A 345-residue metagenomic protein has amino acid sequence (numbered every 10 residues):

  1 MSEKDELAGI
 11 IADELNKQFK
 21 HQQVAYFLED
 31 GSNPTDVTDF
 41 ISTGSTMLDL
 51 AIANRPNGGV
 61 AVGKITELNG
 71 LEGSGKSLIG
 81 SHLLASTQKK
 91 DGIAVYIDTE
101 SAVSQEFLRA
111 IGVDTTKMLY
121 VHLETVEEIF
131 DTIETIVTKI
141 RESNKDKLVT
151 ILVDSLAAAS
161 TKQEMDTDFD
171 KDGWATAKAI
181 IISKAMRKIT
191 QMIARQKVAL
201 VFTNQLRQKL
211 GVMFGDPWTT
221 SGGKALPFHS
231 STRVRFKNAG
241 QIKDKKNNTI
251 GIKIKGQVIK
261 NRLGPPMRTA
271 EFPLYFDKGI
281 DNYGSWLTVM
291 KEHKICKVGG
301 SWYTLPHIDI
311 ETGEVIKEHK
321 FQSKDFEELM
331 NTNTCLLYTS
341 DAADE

Functional and structural regions predicted by a protein language model:
E3-M118, I129-F130, E134-T138: The Walker A/P-loop phosphate-binding site
D98-E100, S155, T203-R207: A short beta-strand-to-loop transition that corresponds to the Sensor-1 phosphate-sensing loop of AAA+ P-loop ATPases
V103, A159-S160, K209: Catalytic P-loop NTPase motifs of RecA-like helicase/translocase cores
T125-R195: Phosphate-binding/switch loop-helix module in NTP-utilizing enzymes
W174-H293: Phosphate-binding/switch region of NTP-binding enzymes
N282-F321: Long, well-ordered amphipathic alpha-helical subdomains in the mid-to-C-terminal portions of large enzyme subunits
Y338-D344: Conserved small/polar residues in nucleotide/adenosyl-binding loops
